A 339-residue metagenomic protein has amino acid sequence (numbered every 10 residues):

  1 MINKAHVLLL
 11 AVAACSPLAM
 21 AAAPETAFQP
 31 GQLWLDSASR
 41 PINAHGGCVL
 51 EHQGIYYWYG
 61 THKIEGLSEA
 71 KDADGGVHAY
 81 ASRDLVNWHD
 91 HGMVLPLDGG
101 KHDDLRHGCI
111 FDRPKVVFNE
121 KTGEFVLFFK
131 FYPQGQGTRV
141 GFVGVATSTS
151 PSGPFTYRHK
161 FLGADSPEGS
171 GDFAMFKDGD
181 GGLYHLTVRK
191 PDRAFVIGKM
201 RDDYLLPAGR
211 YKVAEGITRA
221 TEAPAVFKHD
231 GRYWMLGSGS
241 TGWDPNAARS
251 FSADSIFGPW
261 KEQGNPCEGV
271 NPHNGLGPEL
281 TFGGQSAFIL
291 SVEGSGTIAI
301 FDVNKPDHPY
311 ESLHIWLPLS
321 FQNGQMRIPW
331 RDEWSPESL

Functional and structural regions predicted by a protein language model:
M1-L8: Bacterial N-terminal signal peptides that target proteins for export
I2, M20-L339: Carbohydrate-active catalytic/glycan-binding domains of CAZyme proteins, especially the secreted or lumenal ectodomains
L8-P17: Bacterial N-terminal signal peptides
